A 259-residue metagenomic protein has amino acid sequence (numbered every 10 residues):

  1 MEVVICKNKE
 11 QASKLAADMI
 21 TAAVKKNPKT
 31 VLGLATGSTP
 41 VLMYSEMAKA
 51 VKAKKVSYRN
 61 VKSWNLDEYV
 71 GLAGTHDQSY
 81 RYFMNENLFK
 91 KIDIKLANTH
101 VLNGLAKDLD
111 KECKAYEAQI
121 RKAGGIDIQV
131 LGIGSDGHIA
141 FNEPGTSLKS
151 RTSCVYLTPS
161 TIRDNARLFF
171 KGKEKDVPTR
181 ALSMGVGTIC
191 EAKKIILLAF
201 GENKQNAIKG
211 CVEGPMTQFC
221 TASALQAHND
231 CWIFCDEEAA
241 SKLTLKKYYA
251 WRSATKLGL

Functional and structural regions predicted by a protein language model:
M1-L32: N-terminal glycine-/serine-/threonine-rich phosphate-binding loop
K26-A53: Glycine-rich N-terminal segment of FAD-binding domains in flavoprotein oxidoreductases, spanning the beta-loop-helix
G33-G37, N65, L102-N103, V130-I133 (+2 more regions): Short beta-strand segments
E46-S57, Y80, P144-S153, G214: A glycine- and small-aliphatic-rich helix-loop capping segment at beta-alpha/alpha-beta transitions that lines
V56-Q129, K247, R252-L259: Ligand-binding beta-strand-loop-alpha-helix segment within the catalytic cores of soluble metabolic enzymes
G124-K149: Glycine-rich phosphate-binding loop
A140-V186: Class I SAM-dependent methyltransferase SAM-binding "motif I" and its flanking Rossmann-like core
G185-G187, E191-L259: ATP/nucleoside-binding phosphotransfer catalytic cores, i.e., glycine-rich phosphate-binding loops
